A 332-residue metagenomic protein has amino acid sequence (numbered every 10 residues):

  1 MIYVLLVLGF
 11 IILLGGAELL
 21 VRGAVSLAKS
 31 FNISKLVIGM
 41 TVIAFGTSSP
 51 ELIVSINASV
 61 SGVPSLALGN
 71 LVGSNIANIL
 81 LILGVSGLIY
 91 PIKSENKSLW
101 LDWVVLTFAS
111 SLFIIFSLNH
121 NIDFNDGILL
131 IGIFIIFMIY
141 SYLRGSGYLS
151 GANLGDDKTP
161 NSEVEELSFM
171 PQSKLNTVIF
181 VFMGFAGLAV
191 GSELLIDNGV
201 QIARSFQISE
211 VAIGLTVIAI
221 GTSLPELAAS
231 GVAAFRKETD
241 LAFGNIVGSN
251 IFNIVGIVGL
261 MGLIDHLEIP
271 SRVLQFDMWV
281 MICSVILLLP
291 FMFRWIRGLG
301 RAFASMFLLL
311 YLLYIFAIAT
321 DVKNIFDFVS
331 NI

Functional and structural regions predicted by a protein language model:
M1-I332: Hydrophobic alpha-helical segments, chiefly the membrane-spanning helices and signal/signal-anchor peptides
